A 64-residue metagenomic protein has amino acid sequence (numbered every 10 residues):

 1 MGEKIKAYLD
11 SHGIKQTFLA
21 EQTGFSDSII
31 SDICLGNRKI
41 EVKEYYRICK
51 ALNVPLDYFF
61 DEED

Functional and structural regions predicted by a protein language model:
M1-K15: A short, Lys/Arg-rich alpha-helix, primarily the initiator
L9, A20, C49: The alpha-helix within a helix-turn-helix
L9, C34, E44, E63: DNA major-groove recognition helix of helix-turn-helix
I14-D32: Short alpha-helical DNA-recognition segment
N37-R47: Short, basic-rich loop-to-helix N-cap that marks the start of a DNA-contacting helix
N53-D64: Short C-terminal boundary/hinge segments that cap the last helix of small helical domains
